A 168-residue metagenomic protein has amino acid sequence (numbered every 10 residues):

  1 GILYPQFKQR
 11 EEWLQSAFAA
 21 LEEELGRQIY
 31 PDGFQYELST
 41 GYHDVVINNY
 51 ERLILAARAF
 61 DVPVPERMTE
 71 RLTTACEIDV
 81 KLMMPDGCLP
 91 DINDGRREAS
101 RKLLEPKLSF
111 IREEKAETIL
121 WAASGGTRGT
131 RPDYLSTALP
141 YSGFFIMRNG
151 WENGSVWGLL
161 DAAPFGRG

Functional and structural regions predicted by a protein language model:
G1-I29: Alpha-helical cores of eukaryotic small-GTPase signaling modules
Y30, F34-G168: Carbohydrate-active enzyme catalytic cores, enriched for enzymes that act on polyanionic acidic polysaccharides
